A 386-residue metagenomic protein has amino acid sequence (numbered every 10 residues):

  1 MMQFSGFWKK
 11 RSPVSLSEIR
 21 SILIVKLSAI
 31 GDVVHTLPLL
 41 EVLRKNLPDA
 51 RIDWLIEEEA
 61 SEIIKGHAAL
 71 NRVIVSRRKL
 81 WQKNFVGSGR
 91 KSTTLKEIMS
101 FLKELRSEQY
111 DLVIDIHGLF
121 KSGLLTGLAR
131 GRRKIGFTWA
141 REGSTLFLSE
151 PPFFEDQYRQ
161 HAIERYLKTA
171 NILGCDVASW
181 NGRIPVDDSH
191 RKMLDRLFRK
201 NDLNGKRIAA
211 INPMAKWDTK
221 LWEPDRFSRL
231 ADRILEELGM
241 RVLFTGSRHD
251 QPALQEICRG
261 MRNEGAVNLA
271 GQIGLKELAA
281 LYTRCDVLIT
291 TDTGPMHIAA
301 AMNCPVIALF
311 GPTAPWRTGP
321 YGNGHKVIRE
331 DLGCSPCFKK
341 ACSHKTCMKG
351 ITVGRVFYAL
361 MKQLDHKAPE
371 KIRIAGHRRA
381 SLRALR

Functional and structural regions predicted by a protein language model:
M1-R386: Catalytic machinery of carbohydrate-active enzymes, primarily nucleotide-sugar-dependent glycosyltransferases
